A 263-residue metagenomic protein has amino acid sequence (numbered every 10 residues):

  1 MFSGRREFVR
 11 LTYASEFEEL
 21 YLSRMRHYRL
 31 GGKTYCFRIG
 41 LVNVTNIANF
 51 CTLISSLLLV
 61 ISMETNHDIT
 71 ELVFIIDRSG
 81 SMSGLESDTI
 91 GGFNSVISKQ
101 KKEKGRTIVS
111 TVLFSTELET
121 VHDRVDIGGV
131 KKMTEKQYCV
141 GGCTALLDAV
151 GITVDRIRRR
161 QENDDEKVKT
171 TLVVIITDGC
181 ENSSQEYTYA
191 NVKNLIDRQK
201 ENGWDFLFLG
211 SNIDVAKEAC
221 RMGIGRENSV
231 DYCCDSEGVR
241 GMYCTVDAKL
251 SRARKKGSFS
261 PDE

Functional and structural regions predicted by a protein language model:
F2, F8, Y13, F17 (+4 more regions): Aromatic (phenylalanine/tyrosine) cluster motif
G4, L30, L41-N46, F50 (+1 more regions): Acidic, low-complexity intrinsically disordered regions
